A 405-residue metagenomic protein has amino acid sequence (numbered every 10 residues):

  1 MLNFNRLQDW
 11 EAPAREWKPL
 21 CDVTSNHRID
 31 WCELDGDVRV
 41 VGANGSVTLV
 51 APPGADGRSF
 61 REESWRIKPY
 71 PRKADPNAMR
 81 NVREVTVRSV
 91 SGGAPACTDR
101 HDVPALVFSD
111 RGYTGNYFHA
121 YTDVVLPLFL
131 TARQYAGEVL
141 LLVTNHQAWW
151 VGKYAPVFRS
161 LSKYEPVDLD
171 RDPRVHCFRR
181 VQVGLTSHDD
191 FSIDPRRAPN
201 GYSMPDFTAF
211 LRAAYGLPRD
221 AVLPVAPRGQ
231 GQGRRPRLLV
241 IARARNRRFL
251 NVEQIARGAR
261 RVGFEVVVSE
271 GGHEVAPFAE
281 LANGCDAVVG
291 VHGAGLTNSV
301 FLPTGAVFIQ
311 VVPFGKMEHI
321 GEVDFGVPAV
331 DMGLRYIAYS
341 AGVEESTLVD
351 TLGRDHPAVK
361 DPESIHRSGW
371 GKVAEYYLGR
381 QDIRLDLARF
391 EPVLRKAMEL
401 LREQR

Functional and structural regions predicted by a protein language model:
M1-R405: The feature primarily captures lumenal catalytic ectodomains of type II secretory-pathway glycosyltransferases
